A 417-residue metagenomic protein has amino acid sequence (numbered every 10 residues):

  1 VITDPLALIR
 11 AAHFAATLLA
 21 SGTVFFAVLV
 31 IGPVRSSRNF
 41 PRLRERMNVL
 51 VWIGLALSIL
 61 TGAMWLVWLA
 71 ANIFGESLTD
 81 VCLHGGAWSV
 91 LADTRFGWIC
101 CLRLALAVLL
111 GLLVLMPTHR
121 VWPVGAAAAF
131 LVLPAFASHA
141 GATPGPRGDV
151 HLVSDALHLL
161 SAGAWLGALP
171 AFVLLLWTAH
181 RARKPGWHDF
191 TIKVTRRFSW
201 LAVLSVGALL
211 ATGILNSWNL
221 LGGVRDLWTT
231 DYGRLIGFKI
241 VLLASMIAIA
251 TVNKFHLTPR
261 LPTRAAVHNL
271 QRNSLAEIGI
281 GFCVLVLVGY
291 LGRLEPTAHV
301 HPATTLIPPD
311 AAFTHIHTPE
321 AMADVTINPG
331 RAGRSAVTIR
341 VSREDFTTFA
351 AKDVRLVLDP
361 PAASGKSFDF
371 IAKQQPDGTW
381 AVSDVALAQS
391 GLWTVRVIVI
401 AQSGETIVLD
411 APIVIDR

Functional and structural regions predicted by a protein language model:
V1-V341, T347-V354, A381-S383, S390 (+1 more regions): Polytopic transmembrane helical bundles with strong interfacial aromatic enrichment
S342-R343, S367: A generic local structural motif
R355-I371: Short amphipathic beta-strand segments in non-cytosolic proteins
P361, Q375-W380, R417: Short, surface-exposed linear segments at secondary-structure transitions and domain or protein termini
